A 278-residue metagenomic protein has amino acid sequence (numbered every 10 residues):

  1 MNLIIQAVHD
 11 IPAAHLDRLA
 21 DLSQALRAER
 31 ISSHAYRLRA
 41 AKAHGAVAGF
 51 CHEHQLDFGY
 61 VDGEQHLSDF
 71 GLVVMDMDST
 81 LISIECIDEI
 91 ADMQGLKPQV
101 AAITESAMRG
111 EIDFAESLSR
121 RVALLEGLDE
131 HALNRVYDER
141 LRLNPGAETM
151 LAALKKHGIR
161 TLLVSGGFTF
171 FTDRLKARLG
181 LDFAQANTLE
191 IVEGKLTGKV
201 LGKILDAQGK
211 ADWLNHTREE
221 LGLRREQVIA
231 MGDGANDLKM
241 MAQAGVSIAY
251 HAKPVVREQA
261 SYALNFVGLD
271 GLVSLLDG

Functional and structural regions predicted by a protein language model:
M1-M75: Non-catalytic pre-domain segments flanking phosphatase-related domains
H15-R18, G45-A46, Q99-A102, S117-R120 (+4 more regions): Exposed alpha-helical structural elements
Q24-R39, Y60-S68, D78-L189, Q208 (+1 more regions): Alpha-helical substrate-recognition element adjacent to the catalytic core
G71-V73, E105, V228: Residue-level marker of motif borders
V73-T80, D233-G234: A short acidic Gly-Thr/Ser loop motif
A132-G278: C-terminal cap/substrate-recognition subdomain and adjoining C-terminal extension of metal-dependent phosphatase-like
